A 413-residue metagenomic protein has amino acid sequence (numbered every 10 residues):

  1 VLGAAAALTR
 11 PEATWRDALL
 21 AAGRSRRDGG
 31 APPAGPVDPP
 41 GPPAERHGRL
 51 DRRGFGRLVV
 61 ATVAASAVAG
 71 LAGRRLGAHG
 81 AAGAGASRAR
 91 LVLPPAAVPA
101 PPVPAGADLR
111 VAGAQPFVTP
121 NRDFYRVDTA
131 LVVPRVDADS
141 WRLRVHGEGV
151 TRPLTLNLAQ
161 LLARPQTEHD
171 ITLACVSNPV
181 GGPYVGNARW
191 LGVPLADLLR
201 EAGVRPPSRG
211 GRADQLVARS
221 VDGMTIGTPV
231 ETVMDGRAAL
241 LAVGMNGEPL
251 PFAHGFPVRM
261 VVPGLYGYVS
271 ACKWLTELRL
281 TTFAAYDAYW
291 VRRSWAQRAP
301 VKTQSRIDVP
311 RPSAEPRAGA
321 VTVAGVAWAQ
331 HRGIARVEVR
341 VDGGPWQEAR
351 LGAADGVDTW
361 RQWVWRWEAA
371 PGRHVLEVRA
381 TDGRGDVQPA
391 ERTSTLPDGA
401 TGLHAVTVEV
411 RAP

Functional and structural regions predicted by a protein language model:
V1-G3, A78-P413: Structured, non-membrane catalytic/scaffold regions adjacent to prosthetic-group chemistry
V1-P11, R57-R75: Hydrophobic alpha-helical membrane segments, chiefly transmembrane helices and signal peptide h-regions, characterized
V1-P32: Membrane-embedded alpha-helical segments of integral membrane proteins
L8, G29-P33, V37-P40, L91-V92 (+2 more regions): Compositionally biased, intrinsically disordered/low-complexity regions enriched for serine, proline and threonine
A21-R46, P207-G211: Intrinsically disordered, low-complexity terminal tails and inter-domain linkers enriched for S/T/G/P/D/E
P40-V63: N-terminal secretory signal peptides and thylakoid transit peptides that target proteins across membranes
P42-R46, V68, R75-H79: Internal, well-folded beta-alpha domain core
